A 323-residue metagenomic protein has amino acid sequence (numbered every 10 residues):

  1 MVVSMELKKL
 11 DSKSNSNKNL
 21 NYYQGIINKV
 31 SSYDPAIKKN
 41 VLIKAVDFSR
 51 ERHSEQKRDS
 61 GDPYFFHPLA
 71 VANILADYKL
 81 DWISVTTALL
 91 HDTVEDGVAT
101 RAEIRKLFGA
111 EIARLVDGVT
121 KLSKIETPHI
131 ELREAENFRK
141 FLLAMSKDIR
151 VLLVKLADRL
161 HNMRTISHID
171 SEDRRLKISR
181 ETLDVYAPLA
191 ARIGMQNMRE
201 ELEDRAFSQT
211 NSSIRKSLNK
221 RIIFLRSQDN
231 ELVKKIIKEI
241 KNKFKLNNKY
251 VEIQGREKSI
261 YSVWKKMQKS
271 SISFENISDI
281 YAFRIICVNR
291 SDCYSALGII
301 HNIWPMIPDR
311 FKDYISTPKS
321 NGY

Functional and structural regions predicted by a protein language model:
M1-G322: Active-site helical microenvironments for divalent-metal-assisted chemistry
